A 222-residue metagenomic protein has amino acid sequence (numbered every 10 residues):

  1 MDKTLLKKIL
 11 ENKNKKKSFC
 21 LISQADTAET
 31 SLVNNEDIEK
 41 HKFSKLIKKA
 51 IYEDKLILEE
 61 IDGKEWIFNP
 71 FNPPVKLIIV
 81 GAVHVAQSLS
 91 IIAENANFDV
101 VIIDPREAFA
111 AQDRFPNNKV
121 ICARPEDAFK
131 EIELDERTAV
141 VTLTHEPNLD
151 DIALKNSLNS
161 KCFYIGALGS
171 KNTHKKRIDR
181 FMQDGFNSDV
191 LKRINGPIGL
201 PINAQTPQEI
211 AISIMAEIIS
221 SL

Functional and structural regions predicted by a protein language model:
M1-P116, I121, D135, T173 (+2 more regions): Segments forming oxygen-rich coordination pockets for charged ligands
A25-T27, H145-N148, S170-K171: Short glycine-rich anion-binding loops that position phosphate/pyrophosphate groups of nucleotides and phosphorylated
H84, D127, N148-L149, N172-T173: Short alpha-helical
I92, I152-N156: A short acidic, amphipathic alpha-helical/loop segment
E126-E136: Short amphipathic alpha-helix with an adjacent loop that forms part of the alpha/beta core around
A139, K155-R180: ADP-ribose/adenylate-binding Rossmann-like module
L168-L222: Adenosine-phosphate binding glycine-rich loop
